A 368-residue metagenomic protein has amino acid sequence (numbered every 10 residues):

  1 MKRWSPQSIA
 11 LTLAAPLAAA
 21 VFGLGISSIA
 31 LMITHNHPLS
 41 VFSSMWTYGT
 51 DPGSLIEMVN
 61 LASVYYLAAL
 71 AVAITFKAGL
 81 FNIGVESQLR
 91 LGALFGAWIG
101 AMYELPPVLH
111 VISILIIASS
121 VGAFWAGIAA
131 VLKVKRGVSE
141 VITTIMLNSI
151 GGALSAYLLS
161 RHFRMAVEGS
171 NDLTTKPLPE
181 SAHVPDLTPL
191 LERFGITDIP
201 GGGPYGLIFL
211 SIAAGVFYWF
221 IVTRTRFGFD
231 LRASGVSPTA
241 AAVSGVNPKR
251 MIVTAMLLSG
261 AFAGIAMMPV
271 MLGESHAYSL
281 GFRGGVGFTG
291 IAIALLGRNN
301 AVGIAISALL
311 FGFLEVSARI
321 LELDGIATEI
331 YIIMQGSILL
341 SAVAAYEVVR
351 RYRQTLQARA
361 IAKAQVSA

Functional and structural regions predicted by a protein language model:
M1-F22, S28-I29, V236, V243-R250 (+1 more regions): Cytosolic-side transmembrane-helix boundaries in multi-pass membrane proteins
K2-A14, F76-G84, P106-A182, R224-R226 (+2 more regions): Short loop segments and helix-boundary regions at transmembrane helix junctions of multi-pass inner-membrane proteins
A15-L31, Y65-V72, A93, A97-I99 (+7 more regions): Hydrophobic core segments of alpha-helical transmembrane domains in multi-pass membrane transport and ion-translocation
I29-T34, S40, S44-Y103, L115-E140 (+5 more regions): Single transmembrane alpha-helix segments in multi-pass membrane proteins
Y48, P52, T144, N148-T223 (+2 more regions): Transmembrane helix-bundle core of multi-pass membrane transporters and related energy-transducing complexes
F124, L191-E192, D198-A277, A301-V302 (+2 more regions): Helix-loop-helix "hairpin" substructures at the membrane interface of multi-pass membrane proteins
E140-I142, D172, G206-L210, G281-V286 (+2 more regions): Loop-to-transmembrane alpha-helix initiation sites
L257-G336: Transmembrane alpha-helical segments in multi-pass inner-membrane proteins
